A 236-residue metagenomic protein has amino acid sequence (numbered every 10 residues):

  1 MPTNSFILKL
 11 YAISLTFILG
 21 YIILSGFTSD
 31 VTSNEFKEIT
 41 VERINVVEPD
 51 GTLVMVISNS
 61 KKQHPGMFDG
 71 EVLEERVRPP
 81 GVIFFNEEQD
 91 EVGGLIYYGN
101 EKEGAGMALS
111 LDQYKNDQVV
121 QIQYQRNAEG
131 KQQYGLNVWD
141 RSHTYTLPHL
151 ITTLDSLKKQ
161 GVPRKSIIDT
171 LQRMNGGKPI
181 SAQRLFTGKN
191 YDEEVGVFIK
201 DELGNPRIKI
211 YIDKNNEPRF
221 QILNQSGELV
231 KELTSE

Functional and structural regions predicted by a protein language model:
M1-D30: Single-pass membrane-anchoring alpha-helices
S25-E75, P79-E236: Parallel beta-helix/beta-solenoid repeats that form elongated, surface-exposed shafts/blades used for receptor binding
